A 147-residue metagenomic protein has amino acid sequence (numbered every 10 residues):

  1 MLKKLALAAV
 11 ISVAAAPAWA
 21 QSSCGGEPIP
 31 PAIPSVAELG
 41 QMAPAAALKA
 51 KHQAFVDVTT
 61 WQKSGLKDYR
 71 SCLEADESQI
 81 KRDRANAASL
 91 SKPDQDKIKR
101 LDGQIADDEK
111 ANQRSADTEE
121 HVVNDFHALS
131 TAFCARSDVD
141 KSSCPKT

Functional and structural regions predicted by a protein language model:
L2-A14: Sec-dependent N-terminal signal peptides
L7, M42, K49-K51, A106 (+1 more regions): Short, well-ordered helical secondary-structure segments
V13-A18, K81, D138, P145: Generic alpha-helix signal with a bias toward terminal, lower-confidence helices and secondary-structure junctions
W19-S78: Immediate post-signal-peptide N-terminus of mature secreted/exported proteins
S22-P28, G103-T147: C-terminal amphipathic alpha-helix
G26-L39, K51, R84-P93, K97-Q104 (+1 more regions): Extracellular secretome segments
L48-T59, L73-A75, D83, A87 (+2 more regions): Mature soluble domains of exported/periplasmic/lumenal proteins and thiol-rich metal-chelating peptides
K63-D117: Mid-chain, structured segments of secreted extracytoplasmic proteins
